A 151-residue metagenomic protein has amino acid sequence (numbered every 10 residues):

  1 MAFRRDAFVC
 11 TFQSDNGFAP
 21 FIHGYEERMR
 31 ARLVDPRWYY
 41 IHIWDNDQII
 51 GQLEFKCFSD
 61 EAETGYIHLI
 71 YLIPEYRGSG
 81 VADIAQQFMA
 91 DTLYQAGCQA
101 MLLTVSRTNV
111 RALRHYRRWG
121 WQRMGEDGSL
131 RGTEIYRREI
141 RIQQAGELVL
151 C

Functional and structural regions predicted by a protein language model:
M1-L69, I73-E75, Q86-F88, T92 (+2 more regions): Acetyl-CoA-dependent GNAT
A19, S79, M101-L102: A generic secondary-structure micro-motif detector that highlights 1-2 residue hydrophobic/ambivalent hotspots embedded
I49, L72, A82, L93 (+2 more regions): Residue-level detection of beta-strand scaffold positions
G51, G65, G78-A82, G120 (+1 more regions): Glycine-centered flexibility sites
I73-Q87, A96, S106-R114, R118: Conserved glycine-rich acetyl-CoA-binding loop
T92-L93, W121: Tryptophan-centered motif/residue detector
Q99-L102, S106-V110, R118-C151: C-terminal "cap" of GNAT-fold acetyltransferases
